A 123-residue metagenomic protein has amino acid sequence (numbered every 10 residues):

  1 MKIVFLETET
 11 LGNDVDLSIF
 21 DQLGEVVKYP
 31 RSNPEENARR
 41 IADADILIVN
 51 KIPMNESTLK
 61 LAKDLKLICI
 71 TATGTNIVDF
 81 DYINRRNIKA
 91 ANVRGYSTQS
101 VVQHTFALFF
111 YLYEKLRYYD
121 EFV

Functional and structural regions predicted by a protein language model:
M1-A44: N-terminal glycine-/charge-rich "phosphate-binding" loop or analogous flexible N-terminal tail
I46-V123: Phosphate/diphosphate ligand-binding glycine-rich loop within oxidoreductases
